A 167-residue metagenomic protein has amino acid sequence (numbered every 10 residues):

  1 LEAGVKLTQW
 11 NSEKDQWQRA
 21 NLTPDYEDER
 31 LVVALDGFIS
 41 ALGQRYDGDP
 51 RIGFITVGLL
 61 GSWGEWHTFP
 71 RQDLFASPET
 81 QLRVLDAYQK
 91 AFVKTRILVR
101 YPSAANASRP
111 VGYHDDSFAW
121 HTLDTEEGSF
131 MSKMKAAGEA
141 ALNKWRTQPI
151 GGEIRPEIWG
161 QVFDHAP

Functional and structural regions predicted by a protein language model:
L1-W17, P70-F75, Y113-S117: Aromatic- and acidic-residue-enriched segments that line the glycan-binding/catalytic groove of carbohydrate-active
G4-T56, T80-A91: An active-site-proximal structural segment forming one wall of the substrate-binding cleft that immediately precedes
F54-P167: Catalytic-core regions of glycoside hydrolase
